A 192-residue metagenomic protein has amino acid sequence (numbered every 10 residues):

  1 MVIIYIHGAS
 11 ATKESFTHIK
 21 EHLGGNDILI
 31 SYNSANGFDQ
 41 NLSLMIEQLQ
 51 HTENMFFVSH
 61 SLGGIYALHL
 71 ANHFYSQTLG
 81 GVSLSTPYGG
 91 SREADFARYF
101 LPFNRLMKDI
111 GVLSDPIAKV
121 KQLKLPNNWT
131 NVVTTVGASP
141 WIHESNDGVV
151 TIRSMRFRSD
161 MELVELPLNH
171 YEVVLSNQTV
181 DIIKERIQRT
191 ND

Functional and structural regions predicted by a protein language model:
I3-H7, E14, L23-N128, S139-I142 (+1 more regions): Serine-dependent carboxylesterase/thioesterase catalytic core of lipase-like alpha/beta-hydrolase/SGNH enzymes
A11, K124-D192: C-terminal catalytic-base region of ester-bond hydrolases, centering on the histidine of the charge-relay
